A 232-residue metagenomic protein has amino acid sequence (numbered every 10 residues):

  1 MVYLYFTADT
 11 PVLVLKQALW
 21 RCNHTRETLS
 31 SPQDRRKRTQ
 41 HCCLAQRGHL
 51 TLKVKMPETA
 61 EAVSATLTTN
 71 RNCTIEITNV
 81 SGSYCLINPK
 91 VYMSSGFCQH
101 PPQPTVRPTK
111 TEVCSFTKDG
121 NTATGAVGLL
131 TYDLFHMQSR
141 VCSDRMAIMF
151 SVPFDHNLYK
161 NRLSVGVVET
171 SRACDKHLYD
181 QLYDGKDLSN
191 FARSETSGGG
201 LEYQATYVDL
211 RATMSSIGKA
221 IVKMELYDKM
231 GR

Functional and structural regions predicted by a protein language model:
M1-L15, P57-A60: PEST-like, low-complexity acidic/proline-rich intrinsically disordered segments, predominantly at protein N-termini
V2, L15, R35-R36, L44-A45 (+1 more regions): Polybasic, low-complexity terminal segments and linkers that are predominantly intrinsically disordered and enriched
Y3-Y5, D9, N23-H24, D34 (+1 more regions): Intrinsic-disorder-associated, low-complexity terminal segments enriched in Asp/Asn/His/Tyr and depleted of Lys/Arg
F6-A8, T25-E27, A45-Q46, H177: General secretory precursor processing signal
Q17, R26-E27, Q33-R38: Charged/polar low-complexity intrinsically disordered segments
C42-R232: Intrinsically disordered, low-complexity segments enriched in small/polar residues
